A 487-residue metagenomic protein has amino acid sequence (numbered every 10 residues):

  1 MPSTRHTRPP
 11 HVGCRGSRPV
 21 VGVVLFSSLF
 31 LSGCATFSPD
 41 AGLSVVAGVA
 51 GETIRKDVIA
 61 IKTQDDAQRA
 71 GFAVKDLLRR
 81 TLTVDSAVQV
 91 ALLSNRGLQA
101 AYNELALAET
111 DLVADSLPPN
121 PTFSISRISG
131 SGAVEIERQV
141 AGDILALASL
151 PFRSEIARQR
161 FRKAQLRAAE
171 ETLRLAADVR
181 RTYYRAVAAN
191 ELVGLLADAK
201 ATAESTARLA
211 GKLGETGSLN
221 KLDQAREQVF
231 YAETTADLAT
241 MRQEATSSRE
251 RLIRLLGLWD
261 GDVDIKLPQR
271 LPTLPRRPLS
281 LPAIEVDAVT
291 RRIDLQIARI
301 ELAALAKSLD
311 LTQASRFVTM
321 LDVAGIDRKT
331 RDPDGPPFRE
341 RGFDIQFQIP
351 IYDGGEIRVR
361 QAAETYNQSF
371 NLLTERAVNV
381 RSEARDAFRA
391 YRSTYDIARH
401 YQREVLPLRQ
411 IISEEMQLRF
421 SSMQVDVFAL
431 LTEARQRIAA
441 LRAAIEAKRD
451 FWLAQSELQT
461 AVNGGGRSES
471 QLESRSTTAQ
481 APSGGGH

Functional and structural regions predicted by a protein language model:
P2-V90, R242-D287, Q459-H487: Terminal intrinsically disordered/low-complexity segments used for targeting and assembly
A35, L150, L166-D287, A387-A390 (+3 more regions): Periplasmic alpha-helical coiled-coil/stalk elements that build and connect Gram-negative outer-membrane
A35-D57, Q89-A146, R249, I253-R254 (+7 more regions): A small-residue-enriched
V84-A87, S94, A101, D143 (+22 more regions): Amphipathic alpha-helical coiled-coil segments and their boundaries
A100-N103, Q159, K163: Glycine- and small hydrophobic-enriched segments that form the cores of compact globular domains
L112, Q165-A168, N190, T235-L238 (+4 more regions): A structural signal for well-ordered alpha-helices, especially hydrophobic packing surfaces of coiled-coils
E233-L258, L372, L406-G464: Short segments within alpha-helical structural elements
